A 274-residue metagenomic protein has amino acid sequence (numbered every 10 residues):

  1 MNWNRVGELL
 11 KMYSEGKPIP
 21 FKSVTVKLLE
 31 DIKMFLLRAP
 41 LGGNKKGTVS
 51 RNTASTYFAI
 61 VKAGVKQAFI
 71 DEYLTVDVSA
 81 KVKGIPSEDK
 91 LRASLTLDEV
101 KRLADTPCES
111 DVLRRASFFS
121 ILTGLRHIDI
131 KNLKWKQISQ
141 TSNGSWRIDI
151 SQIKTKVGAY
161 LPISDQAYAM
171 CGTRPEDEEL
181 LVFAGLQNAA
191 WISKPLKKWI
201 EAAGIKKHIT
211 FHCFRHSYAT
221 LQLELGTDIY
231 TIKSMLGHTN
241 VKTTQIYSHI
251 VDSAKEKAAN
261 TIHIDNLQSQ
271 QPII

Functional and structural regions predicted by a protein language model:
R5-Y13, I19-E30, R38-A80, R126-I128: N-terminal DNA-binding recognition helix of tyrosine site-specific recombinases/integrases
S23, R38, L74-V76, P86-D105 (+2 more regions): DNA breakage-rejoining catalytic core of tyrosine-based enzymes
G47-R51, S55-Y57, I70, L74-H127 (+1 more regions): Basic, Lys/Arg- and aromatic-enriched nucleic-acid-binding interface segment
K81-A93, L97, N132-G172: Conserved tyrosine-mediated DNA breakage-rejoining catalytic core shared by Y-recombinases
S94, Q152-K156, L236-T261: Catalytic-site neighborhood detector that most strongly recognizes the C-terminal catalytic loop/helix of tyrosine
F118, L122, I128-D129, P195-K198 (+2 more regions): C-terminal catalytic core of tyrosine-transesterase DNA break-rejoin enzymes
I153-G172, E176-K198: C-terminal catalytic core of Y-nucleophile DNA break-rejoin enzymes
H263-I274: C-terminal secondary-structure termini that scaffold catalytic or DNA-interacting sites
